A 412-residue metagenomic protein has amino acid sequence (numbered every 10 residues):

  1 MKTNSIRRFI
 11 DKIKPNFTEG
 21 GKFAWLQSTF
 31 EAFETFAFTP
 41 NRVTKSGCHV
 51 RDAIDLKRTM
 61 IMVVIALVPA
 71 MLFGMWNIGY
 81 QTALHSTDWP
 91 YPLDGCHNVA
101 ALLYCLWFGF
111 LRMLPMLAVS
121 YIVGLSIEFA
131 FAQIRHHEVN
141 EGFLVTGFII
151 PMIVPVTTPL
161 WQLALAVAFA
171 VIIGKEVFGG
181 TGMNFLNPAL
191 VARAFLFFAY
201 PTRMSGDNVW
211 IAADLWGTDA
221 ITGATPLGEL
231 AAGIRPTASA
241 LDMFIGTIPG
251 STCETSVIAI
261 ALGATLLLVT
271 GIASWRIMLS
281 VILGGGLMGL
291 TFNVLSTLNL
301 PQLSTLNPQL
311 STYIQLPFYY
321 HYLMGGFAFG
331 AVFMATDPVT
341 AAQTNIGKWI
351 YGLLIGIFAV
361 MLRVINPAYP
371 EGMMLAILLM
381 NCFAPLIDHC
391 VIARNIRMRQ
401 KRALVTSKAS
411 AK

Functional and structural regions predicted by a protein language model:
M1-L117, S410-K412: N-terminal signal-anchor module of multipass membrane proteins
T44-V50, G124-R135, I172-G182, L262-T270 (+1 more regions): C-terminal ends of transmembrane helices
H97, M116-A130, G147, V167-K175: Central hydrophobic cores of alpha-helical transmembrane segments in multi-pass inner-membrane proteins across all
L106-S120, T157-A166, E229, M243 (+2 more regions): Structural signature of hydrophobic alpha-helical transmembrane segments
T146-V156, A261-L267, F329-A335: Generic transmembrane alpha-helix motif of multi-pass integral membrane proteins
A164, F185-L190, Y319-G325, K348 (+1 more regions): Loop-to-transmembrane alpha-helix initiation sites
G179-A261: Long hydrophobic alpha-helical segments that form multi-pass transmembrane helix bundles in integral membrane proteins
T297, Q302-T312: Short, basic, low-complexity termini and linkers enriched in Ser/Thr/Gly/Pro that act as targeting/leader peptides
